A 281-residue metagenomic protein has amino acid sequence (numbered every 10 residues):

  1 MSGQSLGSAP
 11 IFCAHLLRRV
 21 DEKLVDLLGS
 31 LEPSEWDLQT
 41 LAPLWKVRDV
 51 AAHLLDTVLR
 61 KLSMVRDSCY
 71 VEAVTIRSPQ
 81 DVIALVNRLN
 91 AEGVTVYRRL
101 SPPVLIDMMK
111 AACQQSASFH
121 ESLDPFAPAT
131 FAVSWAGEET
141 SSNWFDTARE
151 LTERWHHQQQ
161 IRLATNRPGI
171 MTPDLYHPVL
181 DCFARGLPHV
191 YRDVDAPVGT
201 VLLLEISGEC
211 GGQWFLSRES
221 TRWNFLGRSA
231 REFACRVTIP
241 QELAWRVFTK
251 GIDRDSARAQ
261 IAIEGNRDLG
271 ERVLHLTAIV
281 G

Functional and structural regions predicted by a protein language model:
M1-F12, R60-Q115: Short, helix-capping/interhelical loops that line the mouth of catalytic, cofactor-, or ligand-binding pockets
S2-D49, S63: An N-terminal domain-cap segment
G29-T40, Q114-D146: Acidic interhelical loop/turn segments
D37-D81, V133-R192: Short, contiguous alpha-helical
A84-A127, W144-E150, T200-L202, F233-C235: Acidic/histidine-rich alpha-helical segments that form the ligand environment of transition-metal centers
Y176-R218: A glycine-rich beta-turn/hairpin centered on an aromatic-Pro dipeptide
S207-R236: Acidic/His-leaning functional-site neighborhoods
S229-G281: C-terminal interaction segments
